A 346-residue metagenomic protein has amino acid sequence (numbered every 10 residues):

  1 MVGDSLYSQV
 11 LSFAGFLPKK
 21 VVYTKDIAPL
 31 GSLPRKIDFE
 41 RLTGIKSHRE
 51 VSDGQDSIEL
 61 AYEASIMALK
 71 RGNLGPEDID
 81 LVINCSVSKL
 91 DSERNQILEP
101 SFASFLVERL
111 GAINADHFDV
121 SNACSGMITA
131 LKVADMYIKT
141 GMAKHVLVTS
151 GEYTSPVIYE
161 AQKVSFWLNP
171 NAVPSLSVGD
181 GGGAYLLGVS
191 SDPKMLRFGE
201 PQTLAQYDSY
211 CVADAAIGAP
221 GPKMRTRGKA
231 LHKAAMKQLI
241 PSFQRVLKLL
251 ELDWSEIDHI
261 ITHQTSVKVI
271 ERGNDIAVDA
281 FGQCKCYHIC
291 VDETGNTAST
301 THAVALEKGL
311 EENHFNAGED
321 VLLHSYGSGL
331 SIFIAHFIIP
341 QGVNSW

Functional and structural regions predicted by a protein language model:
M1-G54, V164-K233, Y326, I338-W346: Condensing-enzyme catalytic core mediating Claisen C-C bond formation in acyl metabolism
G44-S47, S86-K89, E108-V120, V164-P170 (+1 more regions): Glycine/charged-rich beta-loop-alpha catalytic/anionic-binding loops adjacent to active sites
I58, Y62-S65, K89-E99, I113 (+3 more regions): Claisen-condensing/thiolase-fold acyl-transfer catalytic domains that form or cleave C-C bonds in fatty acid
A64-D80, P241-D258, G309, H314: Phosphate/pyrophosphate-binding loops at sites that engage ATP/ADP/AMP, CoA/4′-phosphopantetheine, polyphosphate
P76-R94: Membrane helical hairpin/interfacial module
N84-C85, S121, V146-E152, L187 (+2 more regions): Short beta-strand segments
S92-F102, G151-P170, Q202-I217, V267-N274 (+2 more regions): Active-site-adjacent elements of ketosynthase-type condensing enzymes
I217-I260, Q264: Oxyanion-binding "anion nests"
